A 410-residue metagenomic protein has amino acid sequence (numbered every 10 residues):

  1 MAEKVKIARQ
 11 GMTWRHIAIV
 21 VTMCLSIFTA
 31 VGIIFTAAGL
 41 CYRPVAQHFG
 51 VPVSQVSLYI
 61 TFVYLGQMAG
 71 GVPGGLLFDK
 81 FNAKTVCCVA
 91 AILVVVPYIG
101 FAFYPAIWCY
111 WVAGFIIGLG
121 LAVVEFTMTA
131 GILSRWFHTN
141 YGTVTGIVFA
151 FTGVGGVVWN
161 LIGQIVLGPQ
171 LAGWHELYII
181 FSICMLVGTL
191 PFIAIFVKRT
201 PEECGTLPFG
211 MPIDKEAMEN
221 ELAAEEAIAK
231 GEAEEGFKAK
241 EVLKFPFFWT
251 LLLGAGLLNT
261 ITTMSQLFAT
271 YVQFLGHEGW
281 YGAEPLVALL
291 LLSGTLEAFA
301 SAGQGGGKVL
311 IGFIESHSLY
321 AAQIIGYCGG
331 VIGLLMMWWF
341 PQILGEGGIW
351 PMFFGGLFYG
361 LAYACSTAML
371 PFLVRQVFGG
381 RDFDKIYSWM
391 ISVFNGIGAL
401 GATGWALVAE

Functional and structural regions predicted by a protein language model:
R15-V53, G70-G74, W159-G163, I261-T270 (+1 more regions): Extracytoplasmic
F35-V45, N160, F237-G312, G401-W405: Extracytoplasmic gate region of multi-pass secondary transporters
A69-I107: Conserved MFS/SLC helix-loop-helix module at the cytosolic interface between two early adjacent transmembrane helices
G70-N82, G307-L319, A409: Helix-to-loop junctions at the C-terminal end of transmembrane segments in multipass secondary transporters
V123-F137, C365-F378: Intracellular juxtamembrane helix-capping segments at the cytosolic ends of symmetry-related transmembrane helices
T139, F151-C204: Helix-loop-helix hairpin linking two adjacent transmembrane segments in secondary transporters
I147, G155-G156, Y363, V377-E410: A late C-terminal transmembrane helix in Major Facilitator Superfamily
L291-I311, H317-L373: C-terminal transmembrane helical hairpin of 12-TM major facilitator-type secondary transporters
